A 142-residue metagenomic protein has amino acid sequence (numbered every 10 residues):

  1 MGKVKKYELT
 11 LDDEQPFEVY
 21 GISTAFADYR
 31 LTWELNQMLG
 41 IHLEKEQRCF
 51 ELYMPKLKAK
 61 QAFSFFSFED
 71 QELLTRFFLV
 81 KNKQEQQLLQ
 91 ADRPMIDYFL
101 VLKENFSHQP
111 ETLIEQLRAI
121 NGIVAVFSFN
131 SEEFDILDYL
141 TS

Functional and structural regions predicted by a protein language model:
M1-E8, F78-Q84: Short N-terminal or domain-adjacent regulatory/targeting segments
K6-D13, E85-P94: Short, flexible, solvent-exposed loop/turn segments with mixed acidic/basic and small polar residues
Y7-D28: Terminal, regulation- and interaction-focused segments at domain boundaries
F17-T24, I96-F106: Short cationic amphipathic helices and targeting signals
F26-H42: Amphipathic alpha-helical segments
L39-C49, I123-S128: Short secondary-structure junctions
R48-K83, L88: Surface-exposed, low-hydrophobicity interaction/linker segments
Y98, L102-S142: Glycine-rich, aromatic-bearing surface loops/beta-hairpins
